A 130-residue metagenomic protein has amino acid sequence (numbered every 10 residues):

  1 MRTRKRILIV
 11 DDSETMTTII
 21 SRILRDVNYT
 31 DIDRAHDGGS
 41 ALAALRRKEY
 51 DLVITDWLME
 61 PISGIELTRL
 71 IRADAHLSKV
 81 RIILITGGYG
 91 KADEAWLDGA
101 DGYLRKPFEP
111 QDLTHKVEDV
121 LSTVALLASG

Functional and structural regions predicted by a protein language model:
E14-D33: Two-component/phosphorelay signaling modules centered on CheY-like receiver
S21, E66, G88-L104, H115: Alpha4 helix (beta4-alpha4-beta5 surface) of REC/receiver domains from two-component response regulators
R34-L52: Acidic, metal-coordinating helix/loop segments flanking the phosphotransfer/catalytic sites of two-component signaling
D37-S40, S63-L67: Acidic catalytic/metal-coordinating carboxylates
D56: Active-site residues of response regulator receiver
M59-P61, S78: The feature encodes the CheY-like receiver
I83-I85: Hydrophobic/aromatic residues positioned on beta-strands within the core alpha/beta folds
F108-D119: C-terminal output helix
